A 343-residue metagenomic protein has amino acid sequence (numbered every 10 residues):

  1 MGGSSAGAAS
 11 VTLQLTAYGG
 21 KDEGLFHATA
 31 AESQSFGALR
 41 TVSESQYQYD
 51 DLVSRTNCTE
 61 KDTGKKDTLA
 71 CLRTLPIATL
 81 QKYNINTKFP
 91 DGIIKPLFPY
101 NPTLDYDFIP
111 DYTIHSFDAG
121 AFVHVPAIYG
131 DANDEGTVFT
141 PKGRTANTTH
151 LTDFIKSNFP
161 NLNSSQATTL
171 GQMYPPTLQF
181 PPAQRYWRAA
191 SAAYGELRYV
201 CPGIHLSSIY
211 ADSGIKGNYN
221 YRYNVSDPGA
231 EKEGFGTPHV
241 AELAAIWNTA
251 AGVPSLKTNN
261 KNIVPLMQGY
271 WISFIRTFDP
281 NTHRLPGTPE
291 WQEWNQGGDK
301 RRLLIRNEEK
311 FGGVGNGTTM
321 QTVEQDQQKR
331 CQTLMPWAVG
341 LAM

Functional and structural regions predicted by a protein language model:
M1-S5: Alpha/beta-hydrolase fold nucleophile elbow
A8-K21: Short glycine-enriched nucleophile-adjacent loop and the immediately C-terminal alpha-helix near the catalytic center
T16, E23, H27-A28, E32-F154 (+1 more regions): Substrate-access "cap/lid" subdomains that shape and gate the entrance to catalytic or ligand-binding pockets
E23, L104, L170-A183, A241-W247: Active-site-adjacent bridging/hinge elements
N57-C71, Y83-I85, A183, W187 (+2 more regions): Surface-exposed patches in mature extracellular/periplasmic domains of secreted proteins
T145-T169: A solvent-exposed, charged loop/short amphipathic helix patch at secondary-structure junctions
L162-S213, Y219-N220, V225: Alpha/beta-hydrolase fold catalytic core
A192, C201-M343: Mobile gating loops/cap/lid regions near enzyme active sites that modulate substrate access
